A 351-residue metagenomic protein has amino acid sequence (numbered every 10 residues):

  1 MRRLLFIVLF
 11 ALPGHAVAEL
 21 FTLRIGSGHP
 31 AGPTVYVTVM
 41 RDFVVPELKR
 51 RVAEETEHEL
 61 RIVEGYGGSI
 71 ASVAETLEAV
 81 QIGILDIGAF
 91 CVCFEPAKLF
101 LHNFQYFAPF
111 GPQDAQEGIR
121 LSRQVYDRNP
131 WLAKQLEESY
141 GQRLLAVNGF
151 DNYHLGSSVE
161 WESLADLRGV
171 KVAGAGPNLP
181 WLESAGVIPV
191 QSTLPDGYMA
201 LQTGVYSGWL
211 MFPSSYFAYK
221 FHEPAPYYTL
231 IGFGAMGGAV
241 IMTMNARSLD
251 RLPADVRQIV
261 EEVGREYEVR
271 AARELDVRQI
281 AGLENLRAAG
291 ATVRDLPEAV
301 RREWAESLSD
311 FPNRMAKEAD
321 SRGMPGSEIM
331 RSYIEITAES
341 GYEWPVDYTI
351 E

Functional and structural regions predicted by a protein language model:
M1-R3: Positively charged n-region of N-terminal signal peptides that target proteins for export
L5-F6, A16: Cleavable N-terminal signal peptides
A11-G14: N-terminal signal peptide c-region/cleavage motif recognized by signal peptidases
E19-I119, L132-E138, Q142-E351: N-terminal secretory/targeting leader peptides
R120-Q124: Ser/Thr/Gly-rich flexible loops in soluble cytosolic domains mediating phosphotransfer, phosphorylation
Y126-R128: Core domains of carbohydrate- and sulfate-ester-processing enzymes
